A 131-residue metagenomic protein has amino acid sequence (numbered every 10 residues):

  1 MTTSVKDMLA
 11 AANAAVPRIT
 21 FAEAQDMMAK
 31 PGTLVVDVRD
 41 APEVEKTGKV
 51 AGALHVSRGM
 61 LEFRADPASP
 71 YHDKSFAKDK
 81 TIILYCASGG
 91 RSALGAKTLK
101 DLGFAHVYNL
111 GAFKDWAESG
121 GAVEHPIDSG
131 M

Functional and structural regions predicted by a protein language model:
M1-T33, A41-T81, G90-M131: Rhodanese-like catalytic fold shared by cysteine-dependent sulfurtransferases and DSP/PTP-type phosphatases
V36: Active-site flanking residues adjacent to catalytic metal/cofactor-binding acidic residues
Y85: Short, surface-exposed ligand- or partner-binding patches at beta-edge/loop junctions that are enriched in aromatics
